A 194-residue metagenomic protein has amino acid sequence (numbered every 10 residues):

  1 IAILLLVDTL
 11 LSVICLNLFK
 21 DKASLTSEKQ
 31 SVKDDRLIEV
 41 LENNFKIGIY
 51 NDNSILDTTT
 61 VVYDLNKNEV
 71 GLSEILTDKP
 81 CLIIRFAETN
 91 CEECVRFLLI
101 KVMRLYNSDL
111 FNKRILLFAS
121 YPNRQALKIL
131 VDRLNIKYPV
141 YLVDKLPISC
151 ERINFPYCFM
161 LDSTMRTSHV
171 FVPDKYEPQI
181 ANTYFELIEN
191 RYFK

Functional and structural regions predicted by a protein language model:
I1-N17: Hydrophobic membrane-insertion alpha-helices, especially the h-region of bacterial N-terminal signal peptides
T26-E74: N-terminal "domain-start" segment that seeds a small globular fold
V61-Y63, K67-L105, R114: Short active-site neighborhood of thiol/selenol oxidoreductases, capturing the structured segment around
R85, N112-A126, I136-K145: Thiol-based oxidoreductase modules, predominantly thioredoxin-like and allied folds used for disulfide exchange
E88-C94, P122-R124, P173-Y176: Short acidic, S/G/P-rich loop/turn micro-motifs used as interaction or catalytic elements
K128-L161: Short, internal strand/loop/helix patches that form the active-site neighborhood or redox-interaction surface
M160-K194: Thiol-/selenol-based redox modules, centered on thioredoxin-like and closely related oxidoreductase domains
